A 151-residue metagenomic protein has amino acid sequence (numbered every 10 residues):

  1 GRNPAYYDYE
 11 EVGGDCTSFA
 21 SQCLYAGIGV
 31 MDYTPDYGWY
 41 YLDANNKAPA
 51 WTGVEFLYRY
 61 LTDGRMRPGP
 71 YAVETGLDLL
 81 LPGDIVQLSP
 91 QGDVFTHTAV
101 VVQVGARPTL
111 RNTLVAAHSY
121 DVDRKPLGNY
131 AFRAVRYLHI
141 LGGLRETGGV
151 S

Functional and structural regions predicted by a protein language model:
G1-W51: N-terminal capping segments
C16-F19, Y41, R107, Y120 (+1 more regions): Short, surface-exposed, charged/polar-biased interaction segments
L24-Y25, Q91, V104, Y120: Residue-level marker of positions within ordered structural domains that often coincide with functionally constrained
A26-D32, Q103-A106, G142-R145: Short regulatory "switch" loops immediately downstream of catalytic or recognition motifs within protein catalytic
Y33-D36, T98, L127: Short, solvent-exposed loop/turn and secondary-structure capping segments
Y40-L114: ...with weaker cross-activation on analogous glycine-rich loops/strands in unrelated enzymes
L110-V122, L127-S151: Low-complexity, Gly/Ser/Thr/Pro-rich intrinsically disordered linker/tail segments
